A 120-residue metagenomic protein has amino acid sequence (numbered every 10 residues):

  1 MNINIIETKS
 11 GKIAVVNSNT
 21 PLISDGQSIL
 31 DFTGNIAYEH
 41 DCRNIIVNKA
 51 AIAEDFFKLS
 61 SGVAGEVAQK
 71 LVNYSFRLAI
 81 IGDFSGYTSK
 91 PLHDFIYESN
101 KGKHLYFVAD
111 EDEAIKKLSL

Functional and structural regions predicted by a protein language model:
N2-L120: Amphipathic, Lys/Arg-enriched alpha-helical "gate/interface" segment within cytosolic domains that mediates
